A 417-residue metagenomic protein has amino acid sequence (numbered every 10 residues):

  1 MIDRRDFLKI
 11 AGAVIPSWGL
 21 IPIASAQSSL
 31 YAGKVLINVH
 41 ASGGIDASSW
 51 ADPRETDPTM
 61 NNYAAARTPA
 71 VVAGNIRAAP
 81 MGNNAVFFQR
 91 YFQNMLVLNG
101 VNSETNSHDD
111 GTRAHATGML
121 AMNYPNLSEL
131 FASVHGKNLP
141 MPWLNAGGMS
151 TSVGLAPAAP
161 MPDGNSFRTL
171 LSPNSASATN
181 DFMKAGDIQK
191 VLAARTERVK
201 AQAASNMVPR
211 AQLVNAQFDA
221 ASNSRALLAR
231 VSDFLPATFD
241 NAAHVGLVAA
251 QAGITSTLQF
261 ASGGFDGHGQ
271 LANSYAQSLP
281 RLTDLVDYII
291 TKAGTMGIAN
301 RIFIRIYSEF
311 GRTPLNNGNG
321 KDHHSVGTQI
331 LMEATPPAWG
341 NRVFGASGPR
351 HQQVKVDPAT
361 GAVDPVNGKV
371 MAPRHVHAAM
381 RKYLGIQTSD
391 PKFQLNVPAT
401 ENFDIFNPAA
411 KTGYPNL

Functional and structural regions predicted by a protein language model:
M1-L417: Ligand-binding pockets and gating/stacking loops
